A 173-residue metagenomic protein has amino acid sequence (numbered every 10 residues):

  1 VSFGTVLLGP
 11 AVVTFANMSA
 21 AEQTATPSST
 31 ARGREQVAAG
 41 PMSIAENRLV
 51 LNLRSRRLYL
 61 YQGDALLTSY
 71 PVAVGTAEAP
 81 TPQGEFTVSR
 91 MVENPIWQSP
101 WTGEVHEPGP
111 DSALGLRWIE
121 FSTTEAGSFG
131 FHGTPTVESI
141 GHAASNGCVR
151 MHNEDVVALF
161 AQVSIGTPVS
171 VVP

Functional and structural regions predicted by a protein language model:
V1-N17: Sec-dependent N-terminal signal peptides
V13-R90, P95, L116-R117: Cell wall/extracellular polymer interaction/catalysis modules
M18-A25, R32, G40-I44, T76 (+2 more regions): Exported/periplasmic cell-wall-interacting domains
